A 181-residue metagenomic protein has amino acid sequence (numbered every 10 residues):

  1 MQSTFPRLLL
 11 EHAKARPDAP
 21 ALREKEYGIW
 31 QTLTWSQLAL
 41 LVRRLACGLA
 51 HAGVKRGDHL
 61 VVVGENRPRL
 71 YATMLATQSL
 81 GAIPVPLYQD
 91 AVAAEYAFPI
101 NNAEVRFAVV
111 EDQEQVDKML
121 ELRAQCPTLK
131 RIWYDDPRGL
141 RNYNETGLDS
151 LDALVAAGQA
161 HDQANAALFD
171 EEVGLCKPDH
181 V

Functional and structural regions predicted by a protein language model:
L8-L33, G139-N142: AMP-dependent adenylate-forming
H12, L22, L38, V42-L45 (+7 more regions): Adenylate-forming
I29-L33, A46-A91: Conserved AMP-binding/adenylate-forming
A46, A97, D170-V173: Short hydrophobic/charged patches on amphipathic alpha-helices used for structural packing and interfaces
A91-L122: Conserved ATP-dependent adenylate/AMP-binding module captured primarily in the ANL superfamily
E114-P178: ANL superfamily adenylate-forming
